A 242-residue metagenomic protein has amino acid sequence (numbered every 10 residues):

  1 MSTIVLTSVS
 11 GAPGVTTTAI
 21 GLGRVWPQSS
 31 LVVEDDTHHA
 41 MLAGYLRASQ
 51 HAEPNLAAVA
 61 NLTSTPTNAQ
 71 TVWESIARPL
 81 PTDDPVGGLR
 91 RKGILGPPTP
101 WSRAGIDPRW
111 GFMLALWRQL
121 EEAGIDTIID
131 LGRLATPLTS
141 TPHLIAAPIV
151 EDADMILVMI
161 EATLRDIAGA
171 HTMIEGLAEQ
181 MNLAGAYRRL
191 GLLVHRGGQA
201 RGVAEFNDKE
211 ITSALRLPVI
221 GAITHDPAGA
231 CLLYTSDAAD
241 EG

Functional and structural regions predicted by a protein language model:
M1-T3, S49-Q50, P54-T67, A168 (+4 more regions): Acidic-aromatic/histidine active-site loop/patch
T3-Q70: Walker A/P-loop NTP-binding active-site region of P-loop NTPases, recognizing the glycine-rich GxxxxGKT/S
V5-T7, V33-E34, L95-G96, I128-G132 (+2 more regions): Conserved beta-strand segments of the P-loop GTPase G domain that flank and frequently precede/overlap
S49-P100: Nucleotide-state-sensitive switch-loop elements of NTP-binding domains
L120-T141: Switch II (G3) loop of P-loop NTPases
P142-T163: Inter-motif core of Ras-like GTPase G domains
R196-S236: Beta-strand-loop-alpha "switch" segments that mediate conformational coupling across diverse proteins
D237-G242: A short, hydrophobic C-terminal helix/tail in secreted or cell-surface proteins
